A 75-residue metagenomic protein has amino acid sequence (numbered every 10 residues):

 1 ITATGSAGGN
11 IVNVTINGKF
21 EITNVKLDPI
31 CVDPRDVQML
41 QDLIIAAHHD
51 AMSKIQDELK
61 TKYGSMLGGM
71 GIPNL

Functional and structural regions predicted by a protein language model:
I1-T4, K54-L75: Long amphipathic alpha-helical segments used for membrane anchoring, targeting, substrate engagement, or oligomerization
T4-K26: N-terminal intrinsically disordered, cationic/polar leader segments that include organellar targeting peptides
I16-F20, C31, E58, K62: Amphipathic, positively biased hydrophobic alpha-helical segments used for protein targeting and membrane insertion
V25-V37: A short interface-forming secondary-structure element
L43, A47-I55: Stable alpha-helical structural segments in soluble proteins, enriched in small hydrophobic residues
